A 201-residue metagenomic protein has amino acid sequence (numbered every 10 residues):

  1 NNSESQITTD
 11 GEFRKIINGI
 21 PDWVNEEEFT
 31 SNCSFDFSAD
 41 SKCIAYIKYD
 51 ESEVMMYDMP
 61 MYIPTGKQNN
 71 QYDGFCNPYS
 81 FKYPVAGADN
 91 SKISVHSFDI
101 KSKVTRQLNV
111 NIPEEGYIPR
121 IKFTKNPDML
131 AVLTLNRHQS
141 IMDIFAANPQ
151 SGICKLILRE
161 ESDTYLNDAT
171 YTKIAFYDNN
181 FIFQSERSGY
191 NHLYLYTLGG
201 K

Functional and structural regions predicted by a protein language model:
N1, S34-D36, A45-E51, V85-D89 (+5 more regions): Beta-strand C-termini and the immediately following turn/loop, strongest in propeller blades
N1-D10, R14, P113-R120, L133: A conserved hydrophobic secondary-structure block that centers on an alpha-helix together with its immediately flanking
N2, D99-K103, N148-G152, T197-G200: Short loop/turn segments that connect beta-strands within beta-propeller blades
I7-F35, Y46-K101, T105-Q107: Predominantly five- to eight-bladed beta-propeller fold
T8-G11, N109-I112, L158-S162: Short loop/turn motifs that cap or connect beta-strands within the blades of beta-propeller-type repeat domains
R14-T30, P113-I118, S162-Y171: Short glycine-/Asp-/Thr-/Trp-enriched loop segments that recur within the blades of beta-propeller repeat domains
S94-H96, D143-F145, H192-Y194: A short loop-to-beta-strand structural motif that recurs across blades of beta-propeller domains
D99-N136, G199-G200: Long hydrophobic segments that form regular secondary structure
